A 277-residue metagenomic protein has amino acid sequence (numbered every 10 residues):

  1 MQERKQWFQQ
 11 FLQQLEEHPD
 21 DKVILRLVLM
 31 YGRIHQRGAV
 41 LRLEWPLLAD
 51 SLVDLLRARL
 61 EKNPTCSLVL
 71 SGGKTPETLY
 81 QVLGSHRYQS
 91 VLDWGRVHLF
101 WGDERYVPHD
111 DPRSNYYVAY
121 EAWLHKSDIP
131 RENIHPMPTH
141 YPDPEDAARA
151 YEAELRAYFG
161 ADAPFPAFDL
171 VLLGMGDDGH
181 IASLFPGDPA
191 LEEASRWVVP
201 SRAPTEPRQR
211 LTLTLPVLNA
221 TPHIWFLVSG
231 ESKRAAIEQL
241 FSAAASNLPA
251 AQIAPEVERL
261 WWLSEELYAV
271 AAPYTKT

Functional and structural regions predicted by a protein language model:
E3-L68: N-terminal glycine-/serine-/threonine-rich phosphate-binding loop
W7, L15, P19, Y31-H35 (+1 more regions): Ligand-binding beta-strand-loop-alpha-helix segment within the catalytic cores of soluble metabolic enzymes
K62-R87: Glycine-rich N-terminal segment of FAD-binding domains in flavoprotein oxidoreductases, spanning the beta-loop-helix
L70-T75, L173-D177, S229: Glycine-rich beta-strand-to-loop/alpha-helix junction loops that act as flexible
V82-L92, Y117, P186-S195: A glycine- and small-aliphatic-rich helix-loop capping segment at beta-alpha/alpha-beta transitions that lines
D146-R149, A182-G187, A236-L240: A short secondary-structure junction signal
V171-P216: Class I SAM-dependent methyltransferase SAM-binding "motif I" and its flanking Rossmann-like core
P216, P222-T277: ATP/nucleoside-binding phosphotransfer catalytic cores, i.e., glycine-rich phosphate-binding loops
